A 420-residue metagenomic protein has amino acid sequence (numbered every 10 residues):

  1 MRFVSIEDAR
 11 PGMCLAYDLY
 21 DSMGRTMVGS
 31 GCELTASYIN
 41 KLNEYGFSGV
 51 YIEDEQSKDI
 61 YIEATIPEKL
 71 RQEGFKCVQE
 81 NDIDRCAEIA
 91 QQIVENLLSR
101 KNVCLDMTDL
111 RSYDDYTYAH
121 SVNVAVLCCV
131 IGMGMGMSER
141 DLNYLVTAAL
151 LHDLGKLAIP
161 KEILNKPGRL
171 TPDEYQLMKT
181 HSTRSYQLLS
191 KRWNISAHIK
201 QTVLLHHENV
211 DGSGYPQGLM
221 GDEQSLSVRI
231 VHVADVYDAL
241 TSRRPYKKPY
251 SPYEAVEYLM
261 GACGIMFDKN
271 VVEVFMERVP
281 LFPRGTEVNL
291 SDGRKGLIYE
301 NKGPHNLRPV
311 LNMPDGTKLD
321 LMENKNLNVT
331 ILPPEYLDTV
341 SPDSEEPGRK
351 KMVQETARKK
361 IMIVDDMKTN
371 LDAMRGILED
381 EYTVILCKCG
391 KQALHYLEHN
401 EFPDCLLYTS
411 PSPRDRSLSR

Functional and structural regions predicted by a protein language model:
M1-Y118, P304, N312-Q354, N370: Non-catalytic interface/linker regions that flank or bridge core catalytic/transmembrane domains
D54-K179, R184-W193, H198: Acidic/His-rich, divalent-metal-binding segments that scaffold phosphate/diphosphate chemistry
K166-R184, D211-R294, G303-L307: Divalent-cation-assisted or electrostatically stabilized phosphate/pyrophosphate-binding catalytic cores
M352-M362, R375, T383: Non-catalytic signal-transmission and effector/linker regions of two-component phosphorelay proteins
D365-D366, C389: Acidic di-acidic motifs
K368-L386: Two-component/phosphorelay signaling modules centered on CheY-like receiver
L386-D404: Acidic, metal-coordinating helix/loop segments flanking the phosphotransfer/catalytic sites of two-component signaling
Y408-D415: Conserved small/polar residues in nucleotide/adenosyl-binding loops
